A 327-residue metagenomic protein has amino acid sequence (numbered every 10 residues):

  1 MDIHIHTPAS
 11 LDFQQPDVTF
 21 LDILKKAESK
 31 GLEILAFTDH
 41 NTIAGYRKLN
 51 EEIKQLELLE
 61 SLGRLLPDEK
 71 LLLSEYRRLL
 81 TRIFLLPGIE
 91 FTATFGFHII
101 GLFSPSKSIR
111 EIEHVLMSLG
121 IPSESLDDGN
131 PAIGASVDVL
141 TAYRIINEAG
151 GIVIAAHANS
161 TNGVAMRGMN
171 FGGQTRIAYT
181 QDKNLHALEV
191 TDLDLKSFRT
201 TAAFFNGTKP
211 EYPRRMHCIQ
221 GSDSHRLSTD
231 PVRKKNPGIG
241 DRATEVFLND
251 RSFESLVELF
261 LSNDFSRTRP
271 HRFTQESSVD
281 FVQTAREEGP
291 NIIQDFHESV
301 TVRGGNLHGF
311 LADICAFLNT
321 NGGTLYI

Functional and structural regions predicted by a protein language model:
M1-L32, I43-L58, S74-P87, A93-I109 (+4 more regions): Charged catalytic cores and adjacent phosphate/nucleic-acid-binding surfaces used for phosphate/nucleic-acid chemistry
P16-D17, A132-S136, L307: A conditional alpha-helix N-cap/helix-loop micro-motif detector
I23, A142, F310-I314: Short, hydrophobic/aromatic alpha-helical segments in well-folded domains
F37-T42: Active-site neighborhood of divalent metal-dependent phosphoester/pyrophosphate hydrolases
L65-L66: Short N-terminal edge-element motif at the start of the domain
K107, E111-I154: Active-site-proximal loop/helix segment associated with metal-binding centers of metalloenzymes
D264, T268-L325: Polybasic/polar functional segments that serve as interface/processing modules
